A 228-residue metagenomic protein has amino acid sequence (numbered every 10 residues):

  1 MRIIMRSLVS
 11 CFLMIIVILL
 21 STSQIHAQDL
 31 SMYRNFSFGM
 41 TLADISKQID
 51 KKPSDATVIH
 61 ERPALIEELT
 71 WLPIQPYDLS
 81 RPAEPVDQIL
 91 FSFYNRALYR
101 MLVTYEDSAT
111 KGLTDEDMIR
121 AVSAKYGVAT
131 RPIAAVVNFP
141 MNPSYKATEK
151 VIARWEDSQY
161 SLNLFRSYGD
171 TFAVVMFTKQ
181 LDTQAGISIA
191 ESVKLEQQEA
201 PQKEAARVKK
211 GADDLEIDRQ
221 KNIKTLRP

Functional and structural regions predicted by a protein language model:
M1-F12: Bacterial N-terminal signal peptides that target proteins for export
I4-R6, P76-L79, P140-N142: Intrinsically disordered, low-complexity segments enriched in polar/charged residues with Gly/Pro, especially when
S10, Q88-A97, F165-F172: Short, surface-exposed loop and linker segments with low hydrophobicity and enrichment for Pro/Ser/Thr
S10-S21: Bacterial N-terminal signal peptides
V17, Q28-L30, L90: Short, functionally important structural connectors and interaction interfaces within domains
T22-A27: Sec/Tat signal peptide C-region and signal peptidase I cleavage site
Q28-L65, Y105-P228: Non-cytosolic coordination micro-motifs
E67-T114: Mid-chain, structured segments of secreted extracytoplasmic proteins
